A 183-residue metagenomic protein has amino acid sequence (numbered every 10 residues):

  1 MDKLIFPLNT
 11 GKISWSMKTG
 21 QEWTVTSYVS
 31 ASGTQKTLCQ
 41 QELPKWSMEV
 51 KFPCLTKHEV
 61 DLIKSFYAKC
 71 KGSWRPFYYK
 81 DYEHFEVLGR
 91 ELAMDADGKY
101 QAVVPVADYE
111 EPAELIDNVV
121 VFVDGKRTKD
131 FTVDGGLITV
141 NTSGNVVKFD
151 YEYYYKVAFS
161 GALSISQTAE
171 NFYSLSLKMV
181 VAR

Functional and structural regions predicted by a protein language model:
M1-L137, T142-R183: Extracellular/virion structural assembly segments
